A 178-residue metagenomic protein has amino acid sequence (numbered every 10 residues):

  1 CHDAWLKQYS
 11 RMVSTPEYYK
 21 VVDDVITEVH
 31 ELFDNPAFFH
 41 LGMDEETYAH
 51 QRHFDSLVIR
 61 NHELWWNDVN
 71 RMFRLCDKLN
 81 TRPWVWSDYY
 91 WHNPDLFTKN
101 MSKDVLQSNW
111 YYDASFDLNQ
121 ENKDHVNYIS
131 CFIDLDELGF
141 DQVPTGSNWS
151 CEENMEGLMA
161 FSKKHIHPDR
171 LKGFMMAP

Functional and structural regions predicted by a protein language model:
C1-L106, Y111: Aromatic-lined carbohydrate-binding surfaces of glycoside hydrolases
Y9-E17, N109-L118, H165-P178: Short, basic, helix/turn surface patches
Y19-D23, N61-R71, N122-C131, N154-S162: Well-ordered, non-membrane alpha-helical segments in soluble/globular domains
E28-L32, L75, D134, A160-H165: A generic secondary-structure signal
D34, N100-M101, E137, H167-D169: A generic structural signal for short, non-catalytic loop/turn and secondary-structure boundary residues
D77, D136-G139: Anion (oxyanion) recognition and catalysis
P83-D124, C131-I133, C151-I166: Substrate-binding cleft/loops of secretory-pathway carbohydrate-active enzymes
G139-P178: Substrate-binding cleft of secreted/luminal carbohydrate-active enzymes
